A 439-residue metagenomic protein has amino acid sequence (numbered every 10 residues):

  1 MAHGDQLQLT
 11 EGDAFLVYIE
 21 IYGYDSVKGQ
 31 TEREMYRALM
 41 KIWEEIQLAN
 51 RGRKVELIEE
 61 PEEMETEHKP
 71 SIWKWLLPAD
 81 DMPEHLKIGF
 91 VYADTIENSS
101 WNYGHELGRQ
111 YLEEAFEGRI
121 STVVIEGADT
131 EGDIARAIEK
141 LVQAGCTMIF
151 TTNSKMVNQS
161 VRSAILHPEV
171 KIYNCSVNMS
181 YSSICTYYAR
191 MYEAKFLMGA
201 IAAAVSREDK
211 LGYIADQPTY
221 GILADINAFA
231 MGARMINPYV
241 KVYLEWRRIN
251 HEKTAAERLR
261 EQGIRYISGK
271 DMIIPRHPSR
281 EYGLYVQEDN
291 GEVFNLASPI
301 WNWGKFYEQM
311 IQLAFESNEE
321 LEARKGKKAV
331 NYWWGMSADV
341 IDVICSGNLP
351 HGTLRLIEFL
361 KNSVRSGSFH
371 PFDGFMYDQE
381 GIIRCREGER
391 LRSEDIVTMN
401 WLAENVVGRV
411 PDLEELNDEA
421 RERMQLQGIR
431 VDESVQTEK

Functional and structural regions predicted by a protein language model:
G4-E65, S317-K439: Segments of small-molecule ligand-sensing domains
K87-G108, L112, F116, I125-E131 (+2 more regions): Extracytoplasmic "Venus flytrap"
R109, L197-V240, L244, A329-L349: An alpha-beta-alpha
F116-G127, N237-I249: Short beta-strand elements in bilobed, periplasmic/extracellular small-molecule ligand-binding domains
E126-E169, Y173, I249: Beta-alpha junction/loop-to-helix N-cap segments that form part of ligand/metal-binding clefts
G145-S154, Y173-C175, Q262-I273, V293-W301 (+1 more regions): Periplasmic-binding protein-like
M179-A204, I214-P218, E292-N302: Short beta-strand elements at the ligand-binding edges of bilobed clamshell
K241-P299: Flexible, glycine-rich surface segments
